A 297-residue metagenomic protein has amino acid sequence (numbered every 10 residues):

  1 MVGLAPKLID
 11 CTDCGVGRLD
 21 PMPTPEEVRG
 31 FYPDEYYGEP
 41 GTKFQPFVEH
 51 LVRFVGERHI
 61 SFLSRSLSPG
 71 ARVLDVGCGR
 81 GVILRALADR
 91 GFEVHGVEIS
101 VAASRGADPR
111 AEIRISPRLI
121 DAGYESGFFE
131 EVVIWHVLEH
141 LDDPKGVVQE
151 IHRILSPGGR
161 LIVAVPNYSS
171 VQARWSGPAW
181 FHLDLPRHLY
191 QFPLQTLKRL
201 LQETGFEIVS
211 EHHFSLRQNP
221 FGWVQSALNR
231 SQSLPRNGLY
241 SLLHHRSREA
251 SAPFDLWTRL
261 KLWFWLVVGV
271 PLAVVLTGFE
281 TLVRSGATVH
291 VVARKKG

Functional and structural regions predicted by a protein language model:
M1-G3, S215-G297: A C-terminal cap/extension of S-adenosyl-L-methionine-dependent methyltransferases that defines the acceptor-substrate
M1-W135, P144-Q149, H213-F214, G238-L239 (+2 more regions): Conserved N-terminal segment of class I S-adenosyl-L-methionine
Y37-F47, S176-L185, Q225-S231: Short glycine/proline- and charge-enriched loop/turn segments that cap or connect secondary-structure elements
V94, L161-I162: A short hydrophobic/small-residue beta-strand
W135-D142, A164: Short catalytic micro-motifs in class I SAM-dependent methyltransferases
K145-R160: A short glycine-rich, Lys/Arg-flanked "PGG" loop and its adjoining helix->strand segment in the class I
V163-Q191, Q195-Q202, F214-Q218, W223-Q225: Short, glycine-/aromatic-enriched active-site segment of Class I SAM-dependent methyltransferases
